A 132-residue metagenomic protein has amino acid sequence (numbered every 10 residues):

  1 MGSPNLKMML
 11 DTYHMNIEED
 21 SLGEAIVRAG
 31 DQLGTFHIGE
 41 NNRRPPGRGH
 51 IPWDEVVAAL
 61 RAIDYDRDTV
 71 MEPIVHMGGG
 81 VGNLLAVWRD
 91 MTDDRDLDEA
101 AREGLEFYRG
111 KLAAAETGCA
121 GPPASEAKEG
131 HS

Functional and structural regions predicted by a protein language model:
M1-S132: Histidine-acidic metal/acid-base catalytic patches
